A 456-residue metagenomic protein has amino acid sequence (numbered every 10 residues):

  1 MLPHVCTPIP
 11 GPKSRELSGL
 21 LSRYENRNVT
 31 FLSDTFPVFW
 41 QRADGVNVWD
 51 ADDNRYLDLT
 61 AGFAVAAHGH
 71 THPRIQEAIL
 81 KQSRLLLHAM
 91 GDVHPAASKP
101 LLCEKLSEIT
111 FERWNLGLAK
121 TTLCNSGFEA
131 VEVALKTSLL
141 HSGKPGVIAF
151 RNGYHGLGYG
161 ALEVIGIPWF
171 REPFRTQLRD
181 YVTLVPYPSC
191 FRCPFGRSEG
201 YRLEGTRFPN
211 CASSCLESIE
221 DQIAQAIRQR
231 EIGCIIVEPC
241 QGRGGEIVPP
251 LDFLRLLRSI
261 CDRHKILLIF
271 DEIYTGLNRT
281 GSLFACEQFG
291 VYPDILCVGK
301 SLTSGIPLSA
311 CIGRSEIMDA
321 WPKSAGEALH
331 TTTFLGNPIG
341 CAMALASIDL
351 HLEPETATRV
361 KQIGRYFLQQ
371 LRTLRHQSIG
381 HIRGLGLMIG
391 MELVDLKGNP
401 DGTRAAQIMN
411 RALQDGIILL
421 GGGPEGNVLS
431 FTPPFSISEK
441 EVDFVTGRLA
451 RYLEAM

Functional and structural regions predicted by a protein language model:
M1-M456: Conserved N-terminal phosphate-binding loop of PLP-dependent enzymes in the Aspartate aminotransferase
